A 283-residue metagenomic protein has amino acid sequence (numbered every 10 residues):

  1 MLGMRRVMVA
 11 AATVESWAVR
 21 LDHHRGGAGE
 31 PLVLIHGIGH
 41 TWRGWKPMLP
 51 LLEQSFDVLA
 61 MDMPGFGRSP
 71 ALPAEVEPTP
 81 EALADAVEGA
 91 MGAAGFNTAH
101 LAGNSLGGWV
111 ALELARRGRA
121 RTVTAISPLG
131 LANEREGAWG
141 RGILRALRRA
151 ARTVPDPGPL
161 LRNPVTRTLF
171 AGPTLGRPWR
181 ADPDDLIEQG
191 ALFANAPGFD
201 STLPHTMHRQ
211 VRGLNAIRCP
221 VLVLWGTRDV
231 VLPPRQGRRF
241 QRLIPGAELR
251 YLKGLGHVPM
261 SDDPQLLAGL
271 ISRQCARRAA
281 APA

Functional and structural regions predicted by a protein language model:
M1-L32, E53-D57, P78, A84 (+3 more regions): Alpha/beta-hydrolase fold catalytic core
W17, H24, K46-P47, A60-L106 (+2 more regions): Active-site loop/oxyanion-hole signature of alpha/beta-hydrolase fold enzymes
D22-P70: Conserved HGGG/HGGXW glycine-rich cap/lid loop of the alpha/beta-hydrolase fold
R116, A120-V154: Flexible "cap/lid" loop of the alpha/beta hydrolase fold
G158-A216: Conserved alpha/beta-hydrolase catalytic His-Asp/Glu region
I217, V223-W225: Short beta-strand/loop motif that positions the catalytic acidic residue of the alpha/beta-hydrolase fold
R228-L232: Acidic catalytic loop of the alpha/beta-hydrolase fold
A247-A283: Catalytic active-site module of serine/aspartate enzymes centered on a nucleophile-bearing elbow/loop
